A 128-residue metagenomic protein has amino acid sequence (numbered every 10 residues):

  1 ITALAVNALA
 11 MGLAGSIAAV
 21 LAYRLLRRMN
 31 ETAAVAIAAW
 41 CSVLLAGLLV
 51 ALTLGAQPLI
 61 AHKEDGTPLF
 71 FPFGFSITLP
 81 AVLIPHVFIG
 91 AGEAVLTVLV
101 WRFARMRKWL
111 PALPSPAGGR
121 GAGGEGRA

Functional and structural regions predicted by a protein language model:
I1-A14, F88-A91: Membrane-interface loop-to-helix entry segments
A3-L4, R27-V35, F70-V82, H86: Membrane-helix interfacial "entry" motifs
L9-A51: Short helix-perturbing small/polar motifs within transmembrane alpha-helices
I37, C41, P68-P72, V100-F103: Catalytic or ion-coupling anion/metal-binding cores of large enzyme and transporter domains
L52-D65: Membrane-helix interface motif
G74-P114, A128: Alpha-helical transmembrane segments and their cytosolic interface
G119-G121: Glycine-biased, low-complexity coil/linker segments
G123-G126: Intrinsically disordered, low-complexity segments enriched in serine/threonine/proline/glycine and often basic
